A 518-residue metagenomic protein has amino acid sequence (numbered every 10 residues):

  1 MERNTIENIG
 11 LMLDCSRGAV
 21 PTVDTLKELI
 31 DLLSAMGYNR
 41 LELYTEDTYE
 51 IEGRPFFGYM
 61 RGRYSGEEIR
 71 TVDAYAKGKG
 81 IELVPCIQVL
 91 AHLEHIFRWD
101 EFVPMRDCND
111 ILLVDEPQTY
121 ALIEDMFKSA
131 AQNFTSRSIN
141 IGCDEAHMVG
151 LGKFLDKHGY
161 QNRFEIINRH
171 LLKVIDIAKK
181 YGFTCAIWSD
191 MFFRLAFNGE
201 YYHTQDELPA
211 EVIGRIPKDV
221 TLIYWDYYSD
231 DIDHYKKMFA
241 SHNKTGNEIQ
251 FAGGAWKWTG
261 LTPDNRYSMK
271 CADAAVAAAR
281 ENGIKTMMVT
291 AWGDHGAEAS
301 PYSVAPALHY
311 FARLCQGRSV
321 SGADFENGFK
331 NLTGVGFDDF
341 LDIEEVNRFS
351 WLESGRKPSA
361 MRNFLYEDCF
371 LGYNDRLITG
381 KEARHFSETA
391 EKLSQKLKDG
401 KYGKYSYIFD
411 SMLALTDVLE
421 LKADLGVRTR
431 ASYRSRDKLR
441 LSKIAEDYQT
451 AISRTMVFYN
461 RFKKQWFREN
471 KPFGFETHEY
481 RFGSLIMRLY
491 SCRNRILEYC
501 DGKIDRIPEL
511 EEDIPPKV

Functional and structural regions predicted by a protein language model:
M1-A186, F251-G253, W258, N265 (+2 more regions): Feature activates predominantly on carbohydrate-active enzymes
K27-D31, T71-A74, G80, Y120-K128 (+3 more regions): Substrate-binding groove of N-acetylhexosamine-processing glycoside hydrolases
